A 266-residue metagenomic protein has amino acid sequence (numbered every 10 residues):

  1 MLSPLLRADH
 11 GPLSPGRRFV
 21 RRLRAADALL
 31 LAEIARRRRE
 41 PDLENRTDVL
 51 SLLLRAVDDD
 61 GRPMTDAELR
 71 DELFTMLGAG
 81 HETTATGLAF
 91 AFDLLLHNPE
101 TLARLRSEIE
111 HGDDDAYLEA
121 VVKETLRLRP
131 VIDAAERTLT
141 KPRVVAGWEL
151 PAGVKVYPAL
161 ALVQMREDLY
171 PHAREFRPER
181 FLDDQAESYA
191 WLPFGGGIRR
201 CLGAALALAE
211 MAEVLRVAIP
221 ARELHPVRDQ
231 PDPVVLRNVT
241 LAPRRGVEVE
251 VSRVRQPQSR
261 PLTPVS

Functional and structural regions predicted by a protein language model:
M1-D59, V265: Cytochrome P450 catalytic core segment centered on helix I
M1-S3, E33-R46, R62, R129-A134 (+4 more regions): Proline-centered turn/helix-capping motifs that create local helix->coil transitions or kinks
A28, G112-A146, E167: Conserved cytochrome P450 K-helix E-x-x-R motif and the immediately C-terminal K′/meander segment
H81-E108, A204-R222: Cytochrome P450 catalytic-core helices
E110-G112, R200, A205-S266: Cytochrome P450 proximal C-terminal region
P142, P158-Q185: Conserved cytochrome P450 K-helix/beta-meander segment immediately N-terminal to the heme-binding cysteine loop
